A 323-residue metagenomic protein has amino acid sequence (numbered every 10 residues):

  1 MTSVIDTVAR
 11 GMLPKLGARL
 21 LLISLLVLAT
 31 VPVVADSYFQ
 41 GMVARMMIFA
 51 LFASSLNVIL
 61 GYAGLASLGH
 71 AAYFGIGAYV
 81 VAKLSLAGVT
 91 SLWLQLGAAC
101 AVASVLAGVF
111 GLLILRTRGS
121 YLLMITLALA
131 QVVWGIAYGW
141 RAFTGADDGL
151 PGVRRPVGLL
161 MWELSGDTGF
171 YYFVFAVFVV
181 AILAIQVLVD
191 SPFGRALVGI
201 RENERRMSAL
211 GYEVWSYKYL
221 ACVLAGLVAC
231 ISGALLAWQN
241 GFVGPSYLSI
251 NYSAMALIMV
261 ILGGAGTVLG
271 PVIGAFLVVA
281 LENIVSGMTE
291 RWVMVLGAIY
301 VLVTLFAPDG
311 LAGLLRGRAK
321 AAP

Functional and structural regions predicted by a protein language model:
M1-A29, G149, I200-R205, A209-S216 (+1 more regions): Cytosolic-side transmembrane-helix boundaries in multi-pass membrane proteins
M1-L51, V80, G88-Q95, G166 (+1 more regions): Membrane-interfacial amphipathic/re-entrant helices at transmembrane-helix boundaries
P32, D36-L86, L112-L123, G199-I200 (+2 more regions): Single transmembrane alpha-helix segments in multi-pass membrane proteins
V43, S67, V80, A107 (+11 more regions): Generic structural signal for small/hydrophobic residues in well-ordered secondary structure, especially within
A71, K218-F306, A319: Transmembrane alpha-helical segments in multi-pass inner-membrane proteins
V89-Q131, I273-A275: Alpha-helical transmembrane segments within multi-pass membrane transporters and channels
L129-L164, G194, A312-L314: Extracellular/periplasmic helix-loop junction at the C-terminal end of a transmembrane helix in multi-pass membrane
S165-G244: Helix-loop-helix "hairpin" substructures at the membrane interface of multi-pass membrane proteins
